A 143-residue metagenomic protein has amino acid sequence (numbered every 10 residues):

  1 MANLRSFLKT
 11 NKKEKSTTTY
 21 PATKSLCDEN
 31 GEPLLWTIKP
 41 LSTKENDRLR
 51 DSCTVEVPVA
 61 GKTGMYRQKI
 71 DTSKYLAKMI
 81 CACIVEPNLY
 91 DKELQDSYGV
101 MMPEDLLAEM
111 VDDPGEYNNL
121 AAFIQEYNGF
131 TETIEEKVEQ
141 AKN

Functional and structural regions predicted by a protein language model:
M1-T17: Extended acidic low-complexity intrinsically disordered regions
A2-N3, P21, G115, Q125: N-terminal functional modules and adjacent low-complexity/disordered segments of proteins
S16-G31: Short acidic-hydrophobic surface loop/beta-edge motif
T18-A22, I38-K44: Long, low-complexity, highly charged intrinsically disordered regions that are enriched for acidic
N30-L34, L41-N143: Short, surface-exposed, charged amphipathic helix/loop patches that serve as local interaction elements
